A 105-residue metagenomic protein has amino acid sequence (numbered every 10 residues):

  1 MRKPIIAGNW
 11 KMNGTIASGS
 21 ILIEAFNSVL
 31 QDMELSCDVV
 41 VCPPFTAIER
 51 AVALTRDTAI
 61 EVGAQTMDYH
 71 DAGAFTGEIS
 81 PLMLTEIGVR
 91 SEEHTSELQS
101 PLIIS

Functional and structural regions predicted by a protein language model:
M1-I79, E86: Conserved N-terminal beta1-alpha1 strand-loop-helix module at the mouth
L84, E92: Hydrophobic/aromatic pocket-lining and membrane-interface residues
E93-S105: Single conserved hydrophobic/aromatic residue that forms the stacking wall/gate of nucleotide- or nucleobase-binding
